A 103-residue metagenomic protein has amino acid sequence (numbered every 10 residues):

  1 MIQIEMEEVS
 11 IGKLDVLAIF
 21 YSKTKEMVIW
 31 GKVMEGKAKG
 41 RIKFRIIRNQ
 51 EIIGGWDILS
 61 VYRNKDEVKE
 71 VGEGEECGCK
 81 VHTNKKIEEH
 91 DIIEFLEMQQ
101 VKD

Functional and structural regions predicted by a protein language model:
M1-D103: Contiguous effector/interaction surfaces
